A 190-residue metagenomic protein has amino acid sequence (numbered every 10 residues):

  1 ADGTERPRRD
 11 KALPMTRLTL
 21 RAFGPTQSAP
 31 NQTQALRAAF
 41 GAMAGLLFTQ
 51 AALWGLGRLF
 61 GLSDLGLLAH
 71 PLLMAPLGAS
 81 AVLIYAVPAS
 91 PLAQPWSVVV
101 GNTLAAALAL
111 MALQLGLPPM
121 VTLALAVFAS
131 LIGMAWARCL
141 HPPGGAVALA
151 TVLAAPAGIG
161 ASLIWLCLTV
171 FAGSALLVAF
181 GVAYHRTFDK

Functional and structural regions predicted by a protein language model:
R6: Cationic, low-complexity basic patches in intrinsically disordered or flexible, solvent-exposed regions
R9-A107, M111-V127, I159-K190: Alpha-helical transmembrane segments and their membrane-interface boundaries that form or gate the permeation pathway
T16-T19, A146-A150: Peri-membrane helix termini and adjoining interfacial loops of integral membrane proteins
V87-S97, M134-G145: Membrane-helix interface "capping/anchor" motifs
L104-A112, W136, V147-T151: Active-site beta-strand/loop microenvironment that shapes enzyme catalytic pockets
L117-P143: Internal alpha-helical transmembrane segments of multi-pass membrane proteins
A150-A161: Interfacial segments of multi-pass membrane proteins
